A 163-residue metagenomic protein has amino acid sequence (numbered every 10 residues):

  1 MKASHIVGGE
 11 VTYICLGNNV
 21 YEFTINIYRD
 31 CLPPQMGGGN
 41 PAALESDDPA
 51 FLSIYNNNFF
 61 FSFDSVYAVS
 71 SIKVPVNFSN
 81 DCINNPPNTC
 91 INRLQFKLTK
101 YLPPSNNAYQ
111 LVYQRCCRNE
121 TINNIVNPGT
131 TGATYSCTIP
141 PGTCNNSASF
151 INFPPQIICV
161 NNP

Functional and structural regions predicted by a protein language model:
K2-P163: Long, compositionally biased, intrinsically disordered segments
